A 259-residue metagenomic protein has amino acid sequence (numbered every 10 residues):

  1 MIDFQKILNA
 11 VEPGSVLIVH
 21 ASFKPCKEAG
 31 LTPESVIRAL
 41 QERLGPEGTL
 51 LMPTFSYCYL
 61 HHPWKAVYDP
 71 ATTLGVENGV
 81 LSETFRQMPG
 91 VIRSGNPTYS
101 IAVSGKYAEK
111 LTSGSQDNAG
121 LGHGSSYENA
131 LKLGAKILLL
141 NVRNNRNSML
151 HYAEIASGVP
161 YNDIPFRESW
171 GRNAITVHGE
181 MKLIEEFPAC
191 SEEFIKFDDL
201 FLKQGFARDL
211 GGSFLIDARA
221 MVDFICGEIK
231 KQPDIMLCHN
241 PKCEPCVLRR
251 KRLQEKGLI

Functional and structural regions predicted by a protein language model:
M1: Active-site-facing substrate-recognition patch
F4, V11-W64: N-terminal active-site beta-alpha-beta segment that forms phosphate/nucleotide-binding and substrate-recognition loops
A10-V16, E42-T49, Q87-I92, N129-K136: Secondary-structure boundary elements
H20, L150-E154: Histidine-centered active-site/metal-ligand motif
E34-V36, A153-G158: Short, solvent-exposed amphipathic alpha-helical segments in soluble enzyme and RNA/protein-processing domains
L60-H151: Internal, conserved structured core segments that host functional sites
A156-L183: Gly/Ser/Thr-rich active-site loops/lids in small-molecule metabolic enzymes that frequently grip phosphoryl groups
I184-I259: Acidic/aromatic/glycine-rich contiguous surface patches that form carbohydrate-binding/processing clefts and analogous
